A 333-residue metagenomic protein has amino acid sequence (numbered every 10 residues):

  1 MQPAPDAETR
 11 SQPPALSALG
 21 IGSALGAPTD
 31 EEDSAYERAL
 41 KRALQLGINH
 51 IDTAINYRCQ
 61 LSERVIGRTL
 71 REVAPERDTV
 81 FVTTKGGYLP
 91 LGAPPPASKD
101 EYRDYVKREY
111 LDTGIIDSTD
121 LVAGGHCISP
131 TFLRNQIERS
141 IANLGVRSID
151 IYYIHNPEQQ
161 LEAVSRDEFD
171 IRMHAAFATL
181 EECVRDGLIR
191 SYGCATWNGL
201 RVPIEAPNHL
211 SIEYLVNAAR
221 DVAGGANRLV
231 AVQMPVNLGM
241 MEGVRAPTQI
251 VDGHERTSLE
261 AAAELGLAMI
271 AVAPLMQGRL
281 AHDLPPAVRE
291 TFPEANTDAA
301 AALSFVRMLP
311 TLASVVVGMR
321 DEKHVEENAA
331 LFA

Functional and structural regions predicted by a protein language model:
M1-Y105, R134, R147, D167 (+4 more regions): N-terminal binding-site loop/beta-alpha segment at the start of enzyme catalytic domains that lines or forms
P3, A15, S34, L40-R42 (+4 more regions): Beta/alpha (TIM)-barrel catalytic core signal, keyed to glycine-rich beta->alpha loops juxtaposed to Asp/Glu that bind
A24, T113-V122, P157-L161, L229: Short glycine/proline-rich turn/loop motifs
I51-T53, T83, S148-I154, R190-T196: Short beta-strand segments at enzyme active-site cores
E76-V80, R147-I151, S191, N227-A231: Short acidic capping loops at alpha-helix termini that bridge into adjacent secondary structure
P95-P130: Active-site-adjacent "subsite" loops/lids of carbohydrate-active enzymes
H126-S148: An active-site-proximal structural segment forming one wall of the substrate-binding cleft that immediately precedes
